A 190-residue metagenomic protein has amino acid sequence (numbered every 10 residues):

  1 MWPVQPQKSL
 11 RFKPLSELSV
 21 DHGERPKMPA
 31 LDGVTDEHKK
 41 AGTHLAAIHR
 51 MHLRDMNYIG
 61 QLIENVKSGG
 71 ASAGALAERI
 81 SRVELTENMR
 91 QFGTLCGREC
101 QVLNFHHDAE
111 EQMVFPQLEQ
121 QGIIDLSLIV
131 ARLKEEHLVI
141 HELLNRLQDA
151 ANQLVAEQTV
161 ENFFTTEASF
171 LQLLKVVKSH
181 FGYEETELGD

Functional and structural regions predicted by a protein language model:
M1-D190: Small-residue-biased structural context
